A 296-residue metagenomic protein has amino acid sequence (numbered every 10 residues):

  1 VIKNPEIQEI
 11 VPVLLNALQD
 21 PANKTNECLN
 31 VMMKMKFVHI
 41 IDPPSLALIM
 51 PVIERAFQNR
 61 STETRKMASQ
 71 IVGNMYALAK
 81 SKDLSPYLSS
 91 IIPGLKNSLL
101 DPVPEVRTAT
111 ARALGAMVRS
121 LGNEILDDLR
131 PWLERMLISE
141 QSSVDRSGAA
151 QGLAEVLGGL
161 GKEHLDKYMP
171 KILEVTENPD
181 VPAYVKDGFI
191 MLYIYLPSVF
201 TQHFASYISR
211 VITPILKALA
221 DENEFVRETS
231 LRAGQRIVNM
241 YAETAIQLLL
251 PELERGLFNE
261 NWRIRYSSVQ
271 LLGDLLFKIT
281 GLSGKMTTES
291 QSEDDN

Functional and structural regions predicted by a protein language model:
V1-I2, L18, V31-H39, F57 (+10 more regions): Hydrophobic residues within the alpha-helices of tandem HEAT/HEAT-like
N4, N23, P43, T62 (+11 more regions): Alpha-helix boundary/capping and short turn/kink residues
P5-L18, P44-F57, D83-L99, E124-S139 (+4 more regions): HEAT/HEAT-like alpha-solenoid repeats
E6, N26, R65, K80 (+13 more regions): Short linear functional motifs in flexible/disordered or boundary regions
E6, Y76, Y87, Y193 (+3 more regions): Aromatic side chains
P21-K34, T62-M75, P104-A113, S142-L153 (+3 more regions): HEAT-repeat alpha-solenoid elements in large eukaryotic scaffold proteins
